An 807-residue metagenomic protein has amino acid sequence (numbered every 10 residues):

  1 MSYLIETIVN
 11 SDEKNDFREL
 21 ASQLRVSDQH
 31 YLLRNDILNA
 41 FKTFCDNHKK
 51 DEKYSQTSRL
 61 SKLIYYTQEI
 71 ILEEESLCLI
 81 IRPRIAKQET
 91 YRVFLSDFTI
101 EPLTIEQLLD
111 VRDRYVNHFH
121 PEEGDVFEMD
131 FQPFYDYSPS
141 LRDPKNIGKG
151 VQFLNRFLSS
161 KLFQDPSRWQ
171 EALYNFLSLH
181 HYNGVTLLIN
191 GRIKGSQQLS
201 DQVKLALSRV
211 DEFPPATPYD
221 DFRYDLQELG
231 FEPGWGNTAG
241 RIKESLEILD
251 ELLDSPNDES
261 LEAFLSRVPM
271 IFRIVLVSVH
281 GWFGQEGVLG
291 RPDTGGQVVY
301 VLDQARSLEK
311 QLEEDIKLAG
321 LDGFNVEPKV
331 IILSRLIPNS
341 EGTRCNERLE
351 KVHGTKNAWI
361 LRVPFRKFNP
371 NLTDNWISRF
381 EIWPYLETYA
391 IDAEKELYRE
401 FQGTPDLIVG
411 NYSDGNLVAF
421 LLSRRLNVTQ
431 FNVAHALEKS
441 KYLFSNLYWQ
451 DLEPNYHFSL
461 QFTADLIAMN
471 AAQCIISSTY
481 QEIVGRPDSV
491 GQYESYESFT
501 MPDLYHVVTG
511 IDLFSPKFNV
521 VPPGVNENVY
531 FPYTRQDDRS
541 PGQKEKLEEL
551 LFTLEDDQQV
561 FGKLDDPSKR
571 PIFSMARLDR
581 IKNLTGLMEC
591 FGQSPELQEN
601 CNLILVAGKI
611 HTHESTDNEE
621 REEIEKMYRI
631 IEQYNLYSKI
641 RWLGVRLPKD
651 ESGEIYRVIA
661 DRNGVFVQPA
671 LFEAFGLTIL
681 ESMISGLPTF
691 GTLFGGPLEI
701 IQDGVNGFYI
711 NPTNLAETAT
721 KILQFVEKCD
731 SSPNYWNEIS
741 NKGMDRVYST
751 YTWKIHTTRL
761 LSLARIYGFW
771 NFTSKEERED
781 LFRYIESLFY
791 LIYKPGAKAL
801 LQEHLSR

Functional and structural regions predicted by a protein language model:
M1-R807: Catalytic cores of nucleotide-sugar-dependent glycosyltransferases that transfer UDP/GDP/TDP-activated
